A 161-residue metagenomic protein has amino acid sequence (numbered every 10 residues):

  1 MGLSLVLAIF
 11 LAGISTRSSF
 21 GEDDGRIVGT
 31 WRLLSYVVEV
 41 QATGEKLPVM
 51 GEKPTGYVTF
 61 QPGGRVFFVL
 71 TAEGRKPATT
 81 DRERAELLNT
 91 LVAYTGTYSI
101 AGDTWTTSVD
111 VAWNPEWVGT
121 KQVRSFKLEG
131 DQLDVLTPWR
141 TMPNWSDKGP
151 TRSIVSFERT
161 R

Functional and structural regions predicted by a protein language model:
L3, F10-R161: Lipid interaction determinants
